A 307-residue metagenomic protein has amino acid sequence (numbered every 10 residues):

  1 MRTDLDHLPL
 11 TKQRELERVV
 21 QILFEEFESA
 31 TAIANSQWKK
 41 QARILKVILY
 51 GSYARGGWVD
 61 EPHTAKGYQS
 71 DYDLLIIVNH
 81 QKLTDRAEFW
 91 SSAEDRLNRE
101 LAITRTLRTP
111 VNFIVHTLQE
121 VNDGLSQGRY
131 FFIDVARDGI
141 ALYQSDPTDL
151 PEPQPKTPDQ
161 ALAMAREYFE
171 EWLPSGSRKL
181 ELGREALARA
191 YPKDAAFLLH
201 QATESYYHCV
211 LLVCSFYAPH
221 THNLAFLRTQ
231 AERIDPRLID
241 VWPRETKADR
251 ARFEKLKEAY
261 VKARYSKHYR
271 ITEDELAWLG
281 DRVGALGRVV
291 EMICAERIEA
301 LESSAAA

Functional and structural regions predicted by a protein language model:
R2-N35, Q41, D60-L125: Metal-dependent nucleotidyltransferase catalytic core
H7, T84-S91, R105-L107, V111-T117 (+1 more regions): Terminal alpha-helical segments
A42-I44, G139: Short glycine-aromatic motifs
I44-W58: Short gly/ser-rich loop at a beta-strand->alpha-helix junction or flexible surface loop bordering the NTP-binding
I48-L49, I76, R264: Residues embedded in well-ordered beta-strands within globular domains across many folds
Y50-Y53, H80, Q119, Y269: Short, solvent-exposed coil/turn elements at secondary-structure transition points
G51-Y53, V78, Q201, Y206: Generic secondary-structure microfeatures
G56, E61-P62, Q144: Basic, gly/Ser/Thr/Pro-rich low-complexity segments located predominantly at protein N termini
